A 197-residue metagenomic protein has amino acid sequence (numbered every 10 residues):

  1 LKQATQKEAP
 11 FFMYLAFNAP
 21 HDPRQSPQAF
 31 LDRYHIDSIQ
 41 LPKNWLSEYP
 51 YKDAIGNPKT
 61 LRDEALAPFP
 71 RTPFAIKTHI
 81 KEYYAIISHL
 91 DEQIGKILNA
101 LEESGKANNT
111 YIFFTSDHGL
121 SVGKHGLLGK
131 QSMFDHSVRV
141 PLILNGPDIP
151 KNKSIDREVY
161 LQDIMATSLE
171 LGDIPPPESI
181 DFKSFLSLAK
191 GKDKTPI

Functional and structural regions predicted by a protein language model:
L1-E158, L171-S179: Active-site-proximal cap/lid insertion segments
H118-K124, Q162-M165, E170-I197: C-terminal cap/loop subdomain of S1 sulfatases and analogous C-terminal strand-loop tails that border
